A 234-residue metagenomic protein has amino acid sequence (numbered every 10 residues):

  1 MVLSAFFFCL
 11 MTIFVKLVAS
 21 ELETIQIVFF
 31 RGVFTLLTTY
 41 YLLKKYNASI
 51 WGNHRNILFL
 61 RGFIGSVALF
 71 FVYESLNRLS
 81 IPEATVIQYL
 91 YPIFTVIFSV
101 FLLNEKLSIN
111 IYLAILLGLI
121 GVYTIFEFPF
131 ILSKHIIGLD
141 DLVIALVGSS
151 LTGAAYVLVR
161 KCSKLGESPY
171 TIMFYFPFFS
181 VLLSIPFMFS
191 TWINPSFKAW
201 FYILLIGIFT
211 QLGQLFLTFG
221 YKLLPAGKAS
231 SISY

Functional and structural regions predicted by a protein language model:
M1, I93-S150, K164: Juxtamembrane helix-loop boundary signature in multi-pass membrane transporters
M1-S4, L43, N47-F71, D140-G148 (+1 more regions): Loop-to-transmembrane-helix transition segments
M1-V2, G52-I64, L107-I120, D141-L142 (+2 more regions): Cytoplasmic-side transmembrane-helix entry/capping segments in multi-pass membrane proteins
A5-I13, Y40, G62-F70, P92-I97 (+5 more regions): Hydrophobic/small/kink-forming positions within alpha-helical transmembrane segments of polytopic membrane proteins
I13, T39, L132-W192: Transmembrane alpha-helical segments that form core, pore/gating elements of small-molecule transporters/exporters
E21-V67, S150-A155, F174-S190: Transmembrane alpha-helices of multi-pass small-molecule transport proteins
F30, A84-L90, S163-F178, Q214-Y234: Helix-helix packing/entry segments at the starts of transmembrane helices
F34-T38, I87-F101, L116, F179-L183 (+1 more regions): Alpha-helical transmembrane segments of compact multi-pass small-molecule transporters, enriched in specific families
